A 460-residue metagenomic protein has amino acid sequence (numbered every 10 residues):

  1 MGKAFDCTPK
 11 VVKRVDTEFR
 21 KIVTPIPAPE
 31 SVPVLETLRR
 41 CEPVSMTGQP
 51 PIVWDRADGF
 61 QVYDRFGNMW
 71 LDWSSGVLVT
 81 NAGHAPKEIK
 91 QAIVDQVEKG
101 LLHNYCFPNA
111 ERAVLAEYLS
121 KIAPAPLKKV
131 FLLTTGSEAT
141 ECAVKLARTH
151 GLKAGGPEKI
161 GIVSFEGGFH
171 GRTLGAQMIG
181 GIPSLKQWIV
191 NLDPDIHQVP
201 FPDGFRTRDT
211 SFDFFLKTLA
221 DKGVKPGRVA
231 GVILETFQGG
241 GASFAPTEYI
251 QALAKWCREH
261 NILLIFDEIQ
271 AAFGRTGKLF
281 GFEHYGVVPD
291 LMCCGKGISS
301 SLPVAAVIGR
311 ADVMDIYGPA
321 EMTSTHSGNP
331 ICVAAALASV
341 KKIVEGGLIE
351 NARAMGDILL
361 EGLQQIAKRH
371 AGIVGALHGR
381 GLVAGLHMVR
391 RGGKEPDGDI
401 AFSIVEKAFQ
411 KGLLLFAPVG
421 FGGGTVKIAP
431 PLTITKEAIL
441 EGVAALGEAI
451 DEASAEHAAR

Functional and structural regions predicted by a protein language model:
G2-R460: Conserved N-terminal phosphate-binding loop of PLP-dependent enzymes in the Aspartate aminotransferase
